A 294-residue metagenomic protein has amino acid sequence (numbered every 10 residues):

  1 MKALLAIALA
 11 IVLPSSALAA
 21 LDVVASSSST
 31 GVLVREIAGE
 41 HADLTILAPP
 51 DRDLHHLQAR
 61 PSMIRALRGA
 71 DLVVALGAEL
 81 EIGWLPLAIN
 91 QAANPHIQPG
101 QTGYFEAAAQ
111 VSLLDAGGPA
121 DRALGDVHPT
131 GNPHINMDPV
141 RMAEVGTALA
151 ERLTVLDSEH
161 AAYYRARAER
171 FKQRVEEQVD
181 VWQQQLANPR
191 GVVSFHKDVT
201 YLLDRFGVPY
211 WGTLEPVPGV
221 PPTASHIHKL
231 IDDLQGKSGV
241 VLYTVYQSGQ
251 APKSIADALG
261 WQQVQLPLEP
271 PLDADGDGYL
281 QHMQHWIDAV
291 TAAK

Functional and structural regions predicted by a protein language model:
L4-S16: Bacterial N-terminal signal peptides
A20-K294: Extracytoplasmic metal-acquisition and chelation regions
